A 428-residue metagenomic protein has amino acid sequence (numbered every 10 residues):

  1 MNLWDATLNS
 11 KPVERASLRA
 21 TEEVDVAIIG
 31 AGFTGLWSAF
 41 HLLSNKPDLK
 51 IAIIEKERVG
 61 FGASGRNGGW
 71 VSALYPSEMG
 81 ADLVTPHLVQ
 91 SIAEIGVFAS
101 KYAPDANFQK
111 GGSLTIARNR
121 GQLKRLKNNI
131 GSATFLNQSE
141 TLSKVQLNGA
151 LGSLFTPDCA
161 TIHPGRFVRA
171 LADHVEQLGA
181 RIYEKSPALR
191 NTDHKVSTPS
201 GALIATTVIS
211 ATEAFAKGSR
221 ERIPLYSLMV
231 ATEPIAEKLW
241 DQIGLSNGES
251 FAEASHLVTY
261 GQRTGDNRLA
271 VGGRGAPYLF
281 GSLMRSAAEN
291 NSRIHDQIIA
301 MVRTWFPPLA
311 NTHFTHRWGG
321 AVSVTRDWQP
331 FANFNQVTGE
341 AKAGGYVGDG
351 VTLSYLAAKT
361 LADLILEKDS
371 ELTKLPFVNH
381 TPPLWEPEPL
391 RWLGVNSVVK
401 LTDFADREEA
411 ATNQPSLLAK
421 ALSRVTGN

Functional and structural regions predicted by a protein language model:
M1-V26, S44-K50: Extreme N-terminal leader/targeting segments of oxidoreductases
N2, T7, S77, G96-A170: Flavin (FAD/FMN) cofactor-binding and adjacent substrate-gating region of FAD-dependent oxidoreductase domains
G30-L36, K56: Glycine-rich Rossmann-fold phosphate-binding loop(s) that bind the pyrophosphate of adenine dinucleotide cofactors
L43-R66: Glycine-rich FAD pyrophosphate-binding loop
G62-H87: Glycine-rich active-site loop/strand segments that organize a redox cofactor
G69-V71, P104-F108, A202-K238, Q242-T338 (+1 more regions): Active-site substrate-recognition segment that forms the wall of the catalytic cavity or substrate channel
L151-T206, A211: Helical element adjacent to the flavin cofactor pocket in flavoenzyme catalytic cores
S354-K374: Internal hydrophobic alpha-helix adjacent to the cofactor/substrate pocket in enzyme cavities
